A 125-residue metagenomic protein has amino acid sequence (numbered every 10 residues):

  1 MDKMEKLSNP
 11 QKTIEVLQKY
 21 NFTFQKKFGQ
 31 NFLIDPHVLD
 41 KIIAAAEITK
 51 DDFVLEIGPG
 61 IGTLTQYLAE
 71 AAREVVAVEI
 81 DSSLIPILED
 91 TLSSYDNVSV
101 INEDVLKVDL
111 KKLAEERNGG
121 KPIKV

Functional and structural regions predicted by a protein language model:
M1-K124: Catalytic cores of RNA-modifying enzymes
